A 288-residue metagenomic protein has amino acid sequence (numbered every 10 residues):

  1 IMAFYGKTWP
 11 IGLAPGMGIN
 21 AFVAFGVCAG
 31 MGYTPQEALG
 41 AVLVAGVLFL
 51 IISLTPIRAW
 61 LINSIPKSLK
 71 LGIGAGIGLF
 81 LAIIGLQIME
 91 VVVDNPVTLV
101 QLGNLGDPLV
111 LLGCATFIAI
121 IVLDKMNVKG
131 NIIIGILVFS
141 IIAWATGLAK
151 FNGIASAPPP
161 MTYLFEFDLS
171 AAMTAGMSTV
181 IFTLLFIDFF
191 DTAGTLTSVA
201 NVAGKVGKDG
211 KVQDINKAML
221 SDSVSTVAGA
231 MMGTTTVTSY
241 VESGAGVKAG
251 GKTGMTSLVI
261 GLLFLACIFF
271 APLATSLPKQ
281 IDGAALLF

Functional and structural regions predicted by a protein language model:
I1, V100-L102, I133-N216: Helix-loop-helix hairpins and the membrane-proximal interhelical loops of multi-pass alpha-helical transport proteins
I1-A3, V44-S53, G74-M89, V110-K125 (+5 more regions): Hydrophobic core segments of alpha-helical transmembrane domains in multi-pass membrane transport and ion-translocation
I1-M17: Juxtamembrane transmembrane-helix boundary signature
T8, G32, L54, K125-M126: Helix-loop interface residues and adjacent transmembrane-helix termini in multi-pass membrane transporters, primarily
G18-G74, N201-F288: Helix-loop-helix junctions within the multi-pass membrane cores of secondary transporters/permeases
F25-A38, A59-K70, L79-V122, A149-D168: Inter-helical loop and helix-membrane interface segments of multi-pass membrane transporters/permeases
